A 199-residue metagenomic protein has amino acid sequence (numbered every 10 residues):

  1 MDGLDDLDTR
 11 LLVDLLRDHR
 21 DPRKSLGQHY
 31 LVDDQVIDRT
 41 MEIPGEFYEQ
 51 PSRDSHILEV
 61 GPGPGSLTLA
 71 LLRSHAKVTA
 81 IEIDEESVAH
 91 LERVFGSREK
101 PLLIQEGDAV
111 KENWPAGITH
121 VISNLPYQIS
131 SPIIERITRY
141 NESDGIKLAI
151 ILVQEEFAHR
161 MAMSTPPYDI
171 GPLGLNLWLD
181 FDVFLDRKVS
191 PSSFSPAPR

Functional and structural regions predicted by a protein language model:
M1-R199: Catalytic cores of RNA-modifying enzymes
